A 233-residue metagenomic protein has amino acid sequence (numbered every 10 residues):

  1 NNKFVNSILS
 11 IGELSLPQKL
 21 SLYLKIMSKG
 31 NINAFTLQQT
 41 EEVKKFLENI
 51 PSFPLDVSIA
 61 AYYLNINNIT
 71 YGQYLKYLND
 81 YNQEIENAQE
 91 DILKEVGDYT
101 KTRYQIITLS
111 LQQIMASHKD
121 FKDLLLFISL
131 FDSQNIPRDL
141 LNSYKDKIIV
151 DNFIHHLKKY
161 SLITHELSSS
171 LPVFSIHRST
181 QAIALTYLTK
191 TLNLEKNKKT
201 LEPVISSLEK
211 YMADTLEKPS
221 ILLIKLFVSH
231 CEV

Functional and structural regions predicted by a protein language model:
N1-V233: Aliphatic-rich helical/repeat scaffold segments used for oligomerization and domain docking
